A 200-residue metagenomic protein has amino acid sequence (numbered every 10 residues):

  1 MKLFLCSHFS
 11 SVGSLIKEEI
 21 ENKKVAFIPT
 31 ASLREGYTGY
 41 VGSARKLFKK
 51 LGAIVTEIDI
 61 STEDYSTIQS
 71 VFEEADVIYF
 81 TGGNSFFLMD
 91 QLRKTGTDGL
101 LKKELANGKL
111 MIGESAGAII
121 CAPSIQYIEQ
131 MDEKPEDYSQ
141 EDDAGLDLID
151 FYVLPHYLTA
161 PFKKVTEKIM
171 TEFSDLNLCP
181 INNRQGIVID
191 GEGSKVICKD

Functional and structural regions predicted by a protein language model:
M1-V77, T81: N-terminal beta1-alpha1 cap of cysteine-dependent amidohydrolase-like domains
G13, E35, L88-M89, C121-A122 (+1 more regions): Glycine/Thr-rich phosphate-binding loops of Rossmann-like dinucleotide-binding domains
L33, G83-F86, G117, L158: Short glycine-rich anion-binding loops that position phosphate/pyrophosphate groups of nucleotides and phosphorylated
S85-K94: Glycine/threonine-rich flexible loop motifs
F86, A118-C121, G186-V188: Short, active-site-adjacent cap segments at secondary-structure transitions
T97-T159: Class I SAM-dependent methyltransferase SAM-binding "motif I" and its flanking Rossmann-like core
A144-I149, V153-G191, I197: Conserved anion/nucleotide-ligand pocket segment
